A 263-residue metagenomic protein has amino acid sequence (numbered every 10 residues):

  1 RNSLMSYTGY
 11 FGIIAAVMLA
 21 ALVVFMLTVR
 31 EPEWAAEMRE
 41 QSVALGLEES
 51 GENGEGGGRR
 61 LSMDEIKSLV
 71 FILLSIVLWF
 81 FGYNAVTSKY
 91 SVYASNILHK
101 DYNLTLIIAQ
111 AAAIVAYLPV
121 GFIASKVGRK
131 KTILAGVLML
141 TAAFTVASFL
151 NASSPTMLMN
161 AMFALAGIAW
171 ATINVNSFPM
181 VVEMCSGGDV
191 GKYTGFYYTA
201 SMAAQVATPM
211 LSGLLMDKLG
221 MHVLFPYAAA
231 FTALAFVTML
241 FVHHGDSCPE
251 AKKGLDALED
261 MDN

Functional and structural regions predicted by a protein language model:
R1-A16, L214-T232: A membrane-interface helix-boundary motif in multi-pass transporters
A16-M38, T238-H243: C-terminal membrane-cytosol helix-exit motif in multi-pass small-molecule transporters
E33-L74, L255-N263: Juxtamembrane intracellular "pre-TM" segments in multi-pass secondary transporters
V86-T105: Short amphipathic helix-loop junctions that connect adjacent transmembrane helices in Major Facilitator Superfamily/SLC
A116-R129, M216-D217: Helix-to-loop junctions at the C-terminal end of transmembrane segments in multipass secondary transporters
L138-S153: C-terminal ends and interior cores of transmembrane alpha-helices in multi-pass membrane transporters/permeases
T172-S186: Intracellular juxtamembrane helix-capping segments at the cytosolic ends of symmetry-related transmembrane helices
C185-Y197: Loop-to-transmembrane helix entry/capping segments in MFS-fold secondary transporters and related SLC/MFSD carriers
